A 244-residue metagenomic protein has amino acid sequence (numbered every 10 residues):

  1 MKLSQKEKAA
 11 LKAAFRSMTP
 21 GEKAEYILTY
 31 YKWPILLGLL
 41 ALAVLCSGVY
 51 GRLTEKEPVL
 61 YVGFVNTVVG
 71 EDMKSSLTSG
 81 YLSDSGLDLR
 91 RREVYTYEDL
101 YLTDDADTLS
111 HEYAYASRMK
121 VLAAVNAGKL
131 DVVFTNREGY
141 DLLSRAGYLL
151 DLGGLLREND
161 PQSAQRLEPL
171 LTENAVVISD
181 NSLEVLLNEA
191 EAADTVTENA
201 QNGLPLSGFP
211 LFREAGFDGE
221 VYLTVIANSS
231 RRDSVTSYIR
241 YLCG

Functional and structural regions predicted by a protein language model:
A9-E22: Short, membrane-interfacial amphipathic segments enriched in basic
Y30-R52: Hydrophobic membrane-insertion alpha-helices, especially the h-region of bacterial N-terminal signal peptides
P58-V68, E93-Y97: Short, well-ordered beta-strand elements
V62-L82: Short extracytoplasmic/periplasmic juxtamembrane "stem" segments immediately C-terminal to an N-terminal membrane anchor
T78-V132, R137: Extracytoplasmic/periplasmic/luminal assembly and interaction segments in envelope/secretory/respiratory proteins
S110, A116-A190: Extracytoplasmic "Venus flytrap"/periplasmic binding protein-like
L211-R231: A bilobed periplasmic-binding-protein/Venus flytrap-type ligand-binding module shared by bacterial periplasmic
S230-Y241: Short amphipathic alpha-helical coupling segments at ligand-binding clamshell hinges and other catalytic/signaling
